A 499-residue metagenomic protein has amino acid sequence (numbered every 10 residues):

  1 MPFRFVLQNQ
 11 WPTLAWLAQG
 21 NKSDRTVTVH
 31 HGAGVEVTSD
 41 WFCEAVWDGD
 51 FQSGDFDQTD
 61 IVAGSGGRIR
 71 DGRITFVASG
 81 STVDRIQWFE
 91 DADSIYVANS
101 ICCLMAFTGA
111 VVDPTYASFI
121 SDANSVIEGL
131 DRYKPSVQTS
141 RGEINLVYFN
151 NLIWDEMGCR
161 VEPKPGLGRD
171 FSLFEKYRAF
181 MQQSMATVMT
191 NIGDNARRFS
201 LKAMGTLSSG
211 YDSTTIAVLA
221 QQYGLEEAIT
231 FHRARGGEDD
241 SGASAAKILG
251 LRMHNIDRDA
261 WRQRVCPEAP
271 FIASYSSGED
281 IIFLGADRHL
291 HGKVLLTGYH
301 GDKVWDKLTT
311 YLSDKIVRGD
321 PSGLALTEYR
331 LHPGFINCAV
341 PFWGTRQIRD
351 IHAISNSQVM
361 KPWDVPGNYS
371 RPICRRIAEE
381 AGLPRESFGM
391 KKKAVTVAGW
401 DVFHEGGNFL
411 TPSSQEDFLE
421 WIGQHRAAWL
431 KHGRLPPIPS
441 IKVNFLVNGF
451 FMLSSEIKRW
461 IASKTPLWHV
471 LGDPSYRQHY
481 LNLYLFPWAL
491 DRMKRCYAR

Functional and structural regions predicted by a protein language model:
M1-W261: Cysteine-centered catalytic environments shared across enzyme families
P2, P12, P114, P135 (+9 more regions): Proline-rich intrinsically disordered, low-complexity coils
N99-D122, V126-G129, V365-R385, E420 (+1 more regions): Charge-dense polyanion-binding interfaces
E156, L167-A381, R385, V395-N408 (+4 more regions): ATP-dependent adenylate-handling active sites, centered on carboxylate activation for C-N bond formation
M390-A394: Short, glycine/acidic-rich hinge or "gate" loops at secondary-structure transitions that mediate conformational
F409-V447: C-terminal catalytic/acceptor-binding lobe
